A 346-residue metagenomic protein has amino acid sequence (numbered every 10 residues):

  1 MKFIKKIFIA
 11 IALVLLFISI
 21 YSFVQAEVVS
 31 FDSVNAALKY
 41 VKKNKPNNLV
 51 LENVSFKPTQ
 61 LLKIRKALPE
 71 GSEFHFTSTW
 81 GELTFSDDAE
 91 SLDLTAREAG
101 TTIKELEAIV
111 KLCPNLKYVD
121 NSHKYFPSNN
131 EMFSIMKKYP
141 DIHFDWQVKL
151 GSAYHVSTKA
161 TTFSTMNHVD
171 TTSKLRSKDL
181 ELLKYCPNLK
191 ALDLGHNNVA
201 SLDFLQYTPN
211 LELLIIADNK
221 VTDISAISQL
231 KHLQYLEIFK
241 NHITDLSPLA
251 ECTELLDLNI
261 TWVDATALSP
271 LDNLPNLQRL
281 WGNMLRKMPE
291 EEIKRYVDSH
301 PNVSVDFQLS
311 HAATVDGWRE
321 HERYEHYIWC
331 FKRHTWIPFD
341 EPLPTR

Functional and structural regions predicted by a protein language model:
M1-L15: N-terminal Sec-pathway targeting helices
L15-V24: Hydrophobic alpha-helical membrane-insertion segments, chiefly the h-region of N-terminal signal peptides
V24-A36, K45-K57, L68-A200, Y207-T222 (+4 more regions): Concave beta-strand-loop units of leucine-rich repeat
Q60: Short, Lys/Arg-enriched alpha-helical microdomains
